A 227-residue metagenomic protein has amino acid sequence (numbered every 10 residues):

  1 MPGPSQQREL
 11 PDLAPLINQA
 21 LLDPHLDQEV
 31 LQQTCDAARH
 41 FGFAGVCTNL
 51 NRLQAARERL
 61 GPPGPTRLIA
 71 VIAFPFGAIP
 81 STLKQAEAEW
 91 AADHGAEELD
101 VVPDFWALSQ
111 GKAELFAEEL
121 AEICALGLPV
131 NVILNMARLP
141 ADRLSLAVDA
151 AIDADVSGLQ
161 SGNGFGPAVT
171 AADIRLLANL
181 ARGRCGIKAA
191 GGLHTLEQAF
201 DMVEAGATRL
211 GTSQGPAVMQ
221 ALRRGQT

Functional and structural regions predicted by a protein language model:
M1-H94, A141, L146, A150-D153: Conserved N-terminal beta1-alpha1 strand-loop-helix module at the mouth
L16, A44-G45, P65-I69, E97-D100 (+4 more regions): Structural preference for beta-strand elements that scaffold enzyme active sites
N18, A56, A91, V132 (+3 more regions): Conserved, mostly hydrophobic/aromatic
A20, A70-F74, H94-L108, D153-T170 (+1 more regions): Glycine-rich phosphate-binding active-site loops on the catalytic face of alpha/beta enzymes
V30, T34, E87-A88, F116-I123 (+4 more regions): A general structural detector for well-ordered alpha-helical segments in enzyme core domains, enriched
L50, Q54-F76, A113-R138, A168-T195: Alpha-helix-loop-beta-strand connector modules within alpha/beta enzyme cores
G77, L83-H94, E98-G158: Conserved anion-binding
I79-W90, L139-A150, A172-N179, G183 (+2 more regions): Catalytic cores of alpha/beta
